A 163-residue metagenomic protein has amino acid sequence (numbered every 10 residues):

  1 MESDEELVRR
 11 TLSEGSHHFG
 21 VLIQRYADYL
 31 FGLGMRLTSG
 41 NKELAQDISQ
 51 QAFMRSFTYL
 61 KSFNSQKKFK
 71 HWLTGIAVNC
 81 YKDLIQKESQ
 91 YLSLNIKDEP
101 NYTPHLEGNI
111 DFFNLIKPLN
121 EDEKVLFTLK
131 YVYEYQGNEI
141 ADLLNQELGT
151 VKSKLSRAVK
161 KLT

Functional and structural regions predicted by a protein language model:
M1, D83, S89-N114, Q136: Internal acidic/polar
V8-G32: A short, charge-rich alpha-helical start-of-domain segment used by transcription regulators
T11, L30, G34, A45-S56 (+4 more regions): Short, small-hydrophobic-rich alpha-helical interface motif
L12-S13, S39-G40, Q50-K68, E88: Sigma70-family region 2
I23-K42, Y59: Amphipathic, Lys/Arg- and hydrophobic-enriched alpha-helical face
T58-N64, G75-L94: Arg/Lys-rich amphipathic alpha helix in sigma70-family domain 2
L126-K130: A short pre-motif secondary-structure segment
V132, N138, D142-T163: DNA-recognition helix of helix-turn-helix
